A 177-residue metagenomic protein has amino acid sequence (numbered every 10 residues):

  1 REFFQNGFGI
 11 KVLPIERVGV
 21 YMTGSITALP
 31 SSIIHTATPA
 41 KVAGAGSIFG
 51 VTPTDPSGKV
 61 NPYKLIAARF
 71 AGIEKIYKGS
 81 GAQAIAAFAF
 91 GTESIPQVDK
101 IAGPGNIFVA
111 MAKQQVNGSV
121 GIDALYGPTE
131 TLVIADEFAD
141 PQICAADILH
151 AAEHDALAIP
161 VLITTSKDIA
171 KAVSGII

Functional and structural regions predicted by a protein language model:
E2-I66: Conserved small-residue-rich beta-alpha loop and adjacent elements that most often cradle the phosphate/pyrophosphate
L13-G24, A68-A71, S94-I95, L125-T129: Glycine/charged-rich beta-loop-alpha catalytic/anionic-binding loops adjacent to active sites
M22, T52, A135, T164-T165: Short beta-strand/turn micro-motifs composed of small residues that flank or help shape donor/cofactor-binding pockets
T27-P30, P56-N61, A84-A87, V109-M111 (+2 more regions): Short, well-ordered, mixed-charge alpha-helical segments that flank or form enzyme active sites
G44, A71-G72: Short, structured coil segments at secondary-structure junctions
N61-A68, A172-I177: Short, aromatic/basic amphipathic alpha-helical patches
G72-I159: Conserved NAD(P)+-binding/catalytic subdomain of aldehyde/semialdehyde dehydrogenases
H154, I159-I177: A glycine- and small/hydrophobic-rich beta-loop-beta segment that serves as a flexible "lid/hinge" or phosphate-binding
